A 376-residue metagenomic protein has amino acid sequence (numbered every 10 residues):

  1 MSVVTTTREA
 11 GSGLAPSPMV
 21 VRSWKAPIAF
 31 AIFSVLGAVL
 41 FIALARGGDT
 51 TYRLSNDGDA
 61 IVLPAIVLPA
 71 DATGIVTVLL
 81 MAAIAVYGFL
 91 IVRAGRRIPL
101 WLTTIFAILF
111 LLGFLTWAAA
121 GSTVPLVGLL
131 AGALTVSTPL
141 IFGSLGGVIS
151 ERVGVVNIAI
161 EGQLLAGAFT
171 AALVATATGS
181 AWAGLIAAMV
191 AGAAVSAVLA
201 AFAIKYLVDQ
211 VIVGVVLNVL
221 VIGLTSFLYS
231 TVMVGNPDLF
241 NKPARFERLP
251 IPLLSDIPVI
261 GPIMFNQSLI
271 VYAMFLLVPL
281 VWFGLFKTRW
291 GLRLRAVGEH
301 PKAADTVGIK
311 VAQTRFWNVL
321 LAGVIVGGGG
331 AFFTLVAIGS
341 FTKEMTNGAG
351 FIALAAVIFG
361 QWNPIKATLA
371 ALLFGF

Functional and structural regions predicted by a protein language model:
V3-F142: Membrane-interfacial amphipathic/re-entrant helices at transmembrane-helix boundaries
P27-A31, T103, A133, G162-A166 (+5 more regions): Hydrophobic alpha-helical transmembrane segments
R46-D49, S122-P125, L130, L285 (+1 more regions): Inter-helical junctions in multi-pass inner-membrane proteins, predominant in energy-converting antiporter-like
D57-A65, I222-F286, F341: Transmembrane helix-bundle core of multi-pass membrane transporters and related energy-transducing complexes
G128-A177, L185, A197-V211, I358-W362: Single transmembrane alpha-helix segments in multi-pass membrane proteins
P139, K205-S230, F240-N241, M274 (+2 more regions): Pore- or pathway-lining transmembrane helices of multi-pass membrane proteins that form conduits for solutes/ions
I149-T170, I204-L217, R293, F316-W317 (+3 more regions): Short, non-helical or kinked segments that cap or interrupt transmembrane helices
M264-S340, P364-I365, L369: Helix-loop-helix "hairpin" substructures at the membrane interface of multi-pass membrane proteins
